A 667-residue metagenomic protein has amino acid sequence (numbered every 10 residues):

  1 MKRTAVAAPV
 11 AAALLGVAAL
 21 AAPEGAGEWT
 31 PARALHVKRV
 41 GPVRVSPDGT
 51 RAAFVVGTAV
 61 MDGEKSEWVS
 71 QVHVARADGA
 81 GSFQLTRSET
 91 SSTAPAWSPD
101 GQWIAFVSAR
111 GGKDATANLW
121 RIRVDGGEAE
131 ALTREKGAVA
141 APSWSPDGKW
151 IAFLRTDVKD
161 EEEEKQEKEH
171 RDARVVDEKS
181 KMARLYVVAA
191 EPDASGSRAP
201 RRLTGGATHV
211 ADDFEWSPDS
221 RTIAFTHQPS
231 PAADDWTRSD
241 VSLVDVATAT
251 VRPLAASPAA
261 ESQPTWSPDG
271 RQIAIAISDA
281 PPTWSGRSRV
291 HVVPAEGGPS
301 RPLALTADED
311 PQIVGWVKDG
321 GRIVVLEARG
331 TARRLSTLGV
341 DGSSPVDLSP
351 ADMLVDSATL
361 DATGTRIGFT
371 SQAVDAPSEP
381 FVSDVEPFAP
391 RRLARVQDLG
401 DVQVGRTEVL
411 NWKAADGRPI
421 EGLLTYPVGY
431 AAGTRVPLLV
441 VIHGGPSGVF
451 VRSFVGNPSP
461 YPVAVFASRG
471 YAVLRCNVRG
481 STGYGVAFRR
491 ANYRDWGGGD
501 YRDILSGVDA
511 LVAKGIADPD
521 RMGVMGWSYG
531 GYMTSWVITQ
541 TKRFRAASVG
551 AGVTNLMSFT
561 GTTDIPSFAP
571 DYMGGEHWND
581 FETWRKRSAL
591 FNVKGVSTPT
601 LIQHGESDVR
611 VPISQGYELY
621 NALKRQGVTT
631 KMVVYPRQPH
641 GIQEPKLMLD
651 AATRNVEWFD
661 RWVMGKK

Functional and structural regions predicted by a protein language model:
R44, A96, S143, E215 (+3 more regions): Conserved beta-strand position repeated across blades of beta-propeller domains
R44, V56, V60, A152-L154 (+10 more regions): Non-catalytic accessory segments flanking enzyme active sites
P47-D48, P99-D100, P146-D147, P218-D219 (+3 more regions): Residue-level detector of Asp-centered blade-edge/turn motifs that repeat once per structural unit in beta-propeller
A52, G101-I104, I151, I223 (+3 more regions): Hydrophobic beta-strand positions that form the internal "hydrophobic ladder" of WD40/Gbeta-like beta-propeller blades
V56-Q71, T86-T93, V107-W120, E128 (+12 more regions): A flexible loop/linker signature enriched in serine peptidases of the S9 family
R76-A80, R123-G127, A190-A194, D245-A249 (+3 more regions): Short loop/turn segments that connect beta-strands within beta-propeller blades
T434-G444: Short beta-strand element of the alpha/beta-hydrolase
V441, S459-R469, L474-K667: Active-site-proximal cap/loop segments of hydrolase catalytic domains
